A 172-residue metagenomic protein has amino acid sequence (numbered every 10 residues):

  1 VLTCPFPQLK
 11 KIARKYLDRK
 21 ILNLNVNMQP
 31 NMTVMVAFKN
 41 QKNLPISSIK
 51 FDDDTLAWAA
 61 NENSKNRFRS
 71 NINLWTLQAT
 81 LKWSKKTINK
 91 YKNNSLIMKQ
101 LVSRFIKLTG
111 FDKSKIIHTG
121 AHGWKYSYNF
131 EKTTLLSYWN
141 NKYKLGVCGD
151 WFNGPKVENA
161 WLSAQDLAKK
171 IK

Functional and structural regions predicted by a protein language model:
V1-T3, V36, L77, T119 (+1 more regions): Generic structural signal for small/hydrophobic residues in well-ordered secondary structure, especially within
L2-S47, F111: Central helical "cap/lid" subdomain
F6-L9, Q41, S64-N66, T80-S84 (+2 more regions): Short, solvent-exposed loop/turn segments at secondary-structure junctions
K10-A13, E131, V157-E158: Short glycine-/acidic-enriched loop or helix-start segments at secondary-structure transitions that form or flank
L44-A79, K85-T87: Anionic-ligand binding region
K65-S70, H118-V147, W151-N153: FAD-binding beta-loop-beta segment adjacent to the flavin cofactor pocket
R69-L74, A79-K125: Flavin-binding catalytic cores
N141-K172: Conserved mid-domain beta->alpha element of the FAD-binding
